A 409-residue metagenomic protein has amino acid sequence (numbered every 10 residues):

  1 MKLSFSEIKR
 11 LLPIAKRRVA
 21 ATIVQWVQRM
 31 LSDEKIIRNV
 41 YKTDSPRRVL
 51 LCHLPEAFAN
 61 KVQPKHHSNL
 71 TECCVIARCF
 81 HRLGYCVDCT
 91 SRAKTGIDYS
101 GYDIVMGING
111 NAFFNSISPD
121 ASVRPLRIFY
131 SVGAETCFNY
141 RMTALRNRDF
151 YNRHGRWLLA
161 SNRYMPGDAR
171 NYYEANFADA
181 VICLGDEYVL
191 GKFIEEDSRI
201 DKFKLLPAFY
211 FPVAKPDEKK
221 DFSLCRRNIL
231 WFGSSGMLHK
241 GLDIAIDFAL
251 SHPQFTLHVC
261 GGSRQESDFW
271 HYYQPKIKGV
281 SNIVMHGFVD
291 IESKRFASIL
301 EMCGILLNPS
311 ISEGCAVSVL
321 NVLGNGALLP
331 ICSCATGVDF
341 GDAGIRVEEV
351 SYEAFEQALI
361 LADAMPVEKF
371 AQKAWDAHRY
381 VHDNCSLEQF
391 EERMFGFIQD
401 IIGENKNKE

Functional and structural regions predicted by a protein language model:
S68-T71, A364-Q399, G403-K406: A charged, aromatic-enriched C-terminal amphipathic alpha-helix characteristic of glycosyltransferases across folds
S131-M165: Acceptor-binding helix/loop patch of EC 2.4 sugar-transfer enzymes, predominantly nucleotide-sugar-dependent
N162-F203, Y210-P212: A short, active-site helix/loop in glycosyltransferases that binds the activated sugar's phosphate group
A214-K240, I246-L250, H258: Conserved donor-binding/catalytic core segment of Leloir-type glycosyltransferases
G261, W270-E292, A297: Nucleotide-activated donor-binding/catalytic signature segment of Leloir-type glycosyltransferases, i.e., the conserved
I311: Aromatic "clamp/platform" in nucleotide-sugar-dependent glycosyltransferases that forms part of the donor/acceptor
G324-C332: Short hydrophobic beta-strand element within catalytic cores of glycosyltransferases and related nucleotide-activated
G344-E353, I360-V367: Conserved acidic donor-binding segment of nucleotide-sugar-dependent glycosyltransferases
